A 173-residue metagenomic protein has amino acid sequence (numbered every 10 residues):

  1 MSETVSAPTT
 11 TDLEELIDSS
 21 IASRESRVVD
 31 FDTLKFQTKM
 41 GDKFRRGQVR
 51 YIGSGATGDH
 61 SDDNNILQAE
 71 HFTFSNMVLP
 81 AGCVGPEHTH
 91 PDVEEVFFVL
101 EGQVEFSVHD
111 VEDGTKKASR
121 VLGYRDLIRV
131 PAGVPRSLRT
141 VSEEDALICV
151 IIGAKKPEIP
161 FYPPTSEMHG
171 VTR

Functional and structural regions predicted by a protein language model:
M1-H71, S166-E167, V171-R173: A short, N-terminal "cap"/entry segment at the start of jelly-roll beta-barrel domains of the cupin/DSBH fold
S2-S19, V111-G114, R120, P135-R173: Double-stranded beta-helix
R27-Q37, A81-E95: Generic detector of contiguous secondary-structure segments
G53-D63, T73-D92, A132: Conserved short histidine dyad/triad with adjacent acidic residue
F74-V78, V96, S119, L127-R129 (+1 more regions): Conserved hydrophobic/aromatic beta-strand scaffold that supports enzyme active sites
V84-P86, E105, D126-I128, A132-L138: Histidine-centered metal-chelating micro-motifs
V93-Y124, V134: A short beta-strand-loop-beta hairpin characteristic of the jelly-roll/cupin
